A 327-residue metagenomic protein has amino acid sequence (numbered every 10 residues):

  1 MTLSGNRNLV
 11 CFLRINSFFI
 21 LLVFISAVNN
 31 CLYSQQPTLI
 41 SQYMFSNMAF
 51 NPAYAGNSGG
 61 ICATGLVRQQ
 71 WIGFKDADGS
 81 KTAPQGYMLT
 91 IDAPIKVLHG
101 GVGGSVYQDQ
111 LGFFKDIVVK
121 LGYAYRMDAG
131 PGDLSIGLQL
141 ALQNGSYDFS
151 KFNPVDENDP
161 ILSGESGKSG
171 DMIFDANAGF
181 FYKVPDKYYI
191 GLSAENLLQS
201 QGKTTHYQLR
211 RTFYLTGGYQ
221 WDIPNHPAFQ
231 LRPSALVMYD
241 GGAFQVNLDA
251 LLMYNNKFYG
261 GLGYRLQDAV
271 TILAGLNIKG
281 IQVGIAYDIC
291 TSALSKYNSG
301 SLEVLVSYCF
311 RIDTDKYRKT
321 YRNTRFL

Functional and structural regions predicted by a protein language model:
M1-P37, A250, A274, F310 (+1 more regions): Bacterial Sec-dependent N-terminal signal peptides
Q35-L327: Subset of outer-membrane beta-barrel
